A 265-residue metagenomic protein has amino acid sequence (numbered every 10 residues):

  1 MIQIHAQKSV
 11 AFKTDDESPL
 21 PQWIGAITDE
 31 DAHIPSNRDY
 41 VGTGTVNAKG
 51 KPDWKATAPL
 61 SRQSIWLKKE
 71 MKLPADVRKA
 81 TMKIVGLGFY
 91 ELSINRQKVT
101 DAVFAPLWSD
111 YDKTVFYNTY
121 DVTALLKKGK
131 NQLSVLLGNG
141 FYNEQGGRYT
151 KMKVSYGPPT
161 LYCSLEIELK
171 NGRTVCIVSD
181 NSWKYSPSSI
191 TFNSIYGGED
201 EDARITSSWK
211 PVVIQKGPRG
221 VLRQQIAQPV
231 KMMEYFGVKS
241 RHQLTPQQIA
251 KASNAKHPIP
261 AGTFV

Functional and structural regions predicted by a protein language model:
M1-Q3, A26, P258: Generic short N-terminal amphipathic or hydrophobic helices
M1-T14, R62, L67-D200, S208: Accessory beta-strand-rich segments of carbohydrate-active enzymes
Q7-A58, R223-A227: N-terminal pre-domain segments of enzymes
F12, L20-Q22, D39-V41, N47 (+9 more regions): Generic detector of intrinsically disordered, low-complexity, polar/charged segments
G25-I27, G86, V213: Pocket-edge structural micro-motifs
D31-V46, T174-V265: Activation corresponds to long, low-complexity, non-globular regions
A58-P74, N254-V265: Non-catalytic, beta-strand-enriched accessory regions in extracellular/secretory proteins and membrane protein
